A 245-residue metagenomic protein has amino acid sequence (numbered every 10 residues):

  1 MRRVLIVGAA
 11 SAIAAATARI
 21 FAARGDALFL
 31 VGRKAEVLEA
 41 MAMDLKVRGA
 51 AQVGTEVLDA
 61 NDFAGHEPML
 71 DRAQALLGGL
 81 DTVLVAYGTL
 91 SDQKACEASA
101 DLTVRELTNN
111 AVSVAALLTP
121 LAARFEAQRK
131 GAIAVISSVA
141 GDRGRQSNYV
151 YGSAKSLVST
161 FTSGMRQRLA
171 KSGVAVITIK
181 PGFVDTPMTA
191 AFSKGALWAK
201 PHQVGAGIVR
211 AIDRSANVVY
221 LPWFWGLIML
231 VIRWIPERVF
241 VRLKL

Functional and structural regions predicted by a protein language model:
A10-A12: Conserved glycine-rich cofactor-binding loop
R24-M41: Conserved glycine-rich Rossmann-like NAD(P)H-binding loop of the short-chain dehydrogenase/reductase
K46-A64: Rossmann-fold cofactor-recognition segment
T82, G88-V104, S147: Conserved mid-core segment of classical short-chain dehydrogenase/reductases
L118, A154: Active-site helix of classical SDR
S138: Residue(s) in the substrate-gating loop at a strand-loop-helix junction that position the organic substrate next
T178, S193-L230: C-terminal helical subdomain
